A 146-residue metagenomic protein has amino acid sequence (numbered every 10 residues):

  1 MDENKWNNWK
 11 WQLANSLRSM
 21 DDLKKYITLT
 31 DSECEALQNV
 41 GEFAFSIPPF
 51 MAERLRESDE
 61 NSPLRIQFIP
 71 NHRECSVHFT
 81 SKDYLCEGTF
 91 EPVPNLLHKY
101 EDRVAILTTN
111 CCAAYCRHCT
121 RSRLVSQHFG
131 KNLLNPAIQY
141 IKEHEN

Functional and structural regions predicted by a protein language model:
M1-K99: Flexible, acidic/Gly-rich N-terminal and inter-domain linker regions that tether and position cofactor-handling modules
I69, L85-L107, R117-N146: Conserved Radical SAM active-site core
C111-Y115: Short pre-active-site segment immediately N-terminal to redox-active cysteine/selenocysteine motifs in thiol-based
